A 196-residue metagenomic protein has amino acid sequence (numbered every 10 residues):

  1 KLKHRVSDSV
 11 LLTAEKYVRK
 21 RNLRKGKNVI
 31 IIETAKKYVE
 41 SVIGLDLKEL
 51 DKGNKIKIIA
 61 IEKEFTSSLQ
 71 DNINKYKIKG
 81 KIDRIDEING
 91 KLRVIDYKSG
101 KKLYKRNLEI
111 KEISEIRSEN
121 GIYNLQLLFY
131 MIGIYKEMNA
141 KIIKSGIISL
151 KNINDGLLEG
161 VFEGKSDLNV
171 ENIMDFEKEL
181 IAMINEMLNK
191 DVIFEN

Functional and structural regions predicted by a protein language model:
K1-N196: RecB-family 4Fe-4S metal-dependent nuclease core
